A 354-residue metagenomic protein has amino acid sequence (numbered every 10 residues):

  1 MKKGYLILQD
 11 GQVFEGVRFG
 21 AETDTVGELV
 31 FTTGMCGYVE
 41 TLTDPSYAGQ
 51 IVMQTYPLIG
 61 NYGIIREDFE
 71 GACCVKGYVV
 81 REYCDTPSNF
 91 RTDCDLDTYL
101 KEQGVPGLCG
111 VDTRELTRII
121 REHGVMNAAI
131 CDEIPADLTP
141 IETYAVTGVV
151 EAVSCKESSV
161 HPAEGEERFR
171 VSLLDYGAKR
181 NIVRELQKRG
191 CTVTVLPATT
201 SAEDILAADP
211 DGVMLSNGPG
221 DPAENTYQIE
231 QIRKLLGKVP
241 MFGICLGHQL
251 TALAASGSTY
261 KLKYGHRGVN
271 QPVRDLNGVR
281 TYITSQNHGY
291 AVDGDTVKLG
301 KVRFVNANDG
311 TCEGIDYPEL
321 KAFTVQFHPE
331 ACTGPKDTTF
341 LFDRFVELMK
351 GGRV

Functional and structural regions predicted by a protein language model:
M1-E203, A207-A208, P222, C332 (+1 more regions): RNA-binding accessory domains that recognize and position tRNA/RNA substrates
P106, R170, P240-F242, S258 (+1 more regions): Proline-centered loop/turn at the N-terminus of a beta-strand
G165-V171, G278-T281, Y317-A322: Beta-strand-turn-beta hairpins that frame and shape the catalytic cleft of phosphate-ester-processing enzymes
R170-D175, T284-S285, F323-F327: Active-site-proximal beta-strand elements of phosphoester/diester hydrolases
G212, N217-I283, G334-R344, L348-G352: Cysteine-nucleophile active-site neighborhood
R280-L320: Catalytic beta-strand/loop cores that center a nucleophilic Ser/Cys/Thr and support acyl-enzyme chemistry
S285-Y290, F327-G334: Glycine-rich phosphate/pyrophosphate-binding beta-alpha loops
